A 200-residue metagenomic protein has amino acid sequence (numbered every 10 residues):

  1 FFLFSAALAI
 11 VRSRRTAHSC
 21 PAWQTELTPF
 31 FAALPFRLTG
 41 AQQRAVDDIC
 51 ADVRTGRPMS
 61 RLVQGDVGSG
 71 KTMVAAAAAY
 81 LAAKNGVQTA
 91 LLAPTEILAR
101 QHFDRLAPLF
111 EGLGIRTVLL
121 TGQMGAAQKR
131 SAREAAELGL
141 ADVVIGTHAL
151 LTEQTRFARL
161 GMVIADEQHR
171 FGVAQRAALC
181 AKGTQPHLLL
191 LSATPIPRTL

Functional and structural regions predicted by a protein language model:
F2-A90: Pre-Walker A segment
S60, V87-F103, T117-G122, L191-A193 (+1 more regions): Short beta-strand-centered segment that lines the nucleotide-binding/catalytic pocket of NTP-utilizing
A82-A90, E111-G114, Q185-H187: Post-Walker A helix-loop "phosphate-sensing" segment adjacent to the P-loop in P-loop NTPases
L98-A136: Conserved helix-turn-beta segment of the N-terminal RecA-like "Helicase ATP-binding" lobe in SF1/SF2 helicases
A99-Q101, A126-R130, T152-T155, F171-V173 (+1 more regions): Switch/connector loops and helix/strand junctions flanking conserved nucleotide-binding motifs in nucleotide-processing
Q123-V144, L151-L160: Conserved motor-coupling elements within RecA-like helicase/translocase cores
T147-H148, D166-E167: Walker B catalytic acidic pair
F157-M162, Q168-T199: Post-DEXD/H (motif II) to motif III coupling segment of the RecA-like Helicase ATP-binding lobe
